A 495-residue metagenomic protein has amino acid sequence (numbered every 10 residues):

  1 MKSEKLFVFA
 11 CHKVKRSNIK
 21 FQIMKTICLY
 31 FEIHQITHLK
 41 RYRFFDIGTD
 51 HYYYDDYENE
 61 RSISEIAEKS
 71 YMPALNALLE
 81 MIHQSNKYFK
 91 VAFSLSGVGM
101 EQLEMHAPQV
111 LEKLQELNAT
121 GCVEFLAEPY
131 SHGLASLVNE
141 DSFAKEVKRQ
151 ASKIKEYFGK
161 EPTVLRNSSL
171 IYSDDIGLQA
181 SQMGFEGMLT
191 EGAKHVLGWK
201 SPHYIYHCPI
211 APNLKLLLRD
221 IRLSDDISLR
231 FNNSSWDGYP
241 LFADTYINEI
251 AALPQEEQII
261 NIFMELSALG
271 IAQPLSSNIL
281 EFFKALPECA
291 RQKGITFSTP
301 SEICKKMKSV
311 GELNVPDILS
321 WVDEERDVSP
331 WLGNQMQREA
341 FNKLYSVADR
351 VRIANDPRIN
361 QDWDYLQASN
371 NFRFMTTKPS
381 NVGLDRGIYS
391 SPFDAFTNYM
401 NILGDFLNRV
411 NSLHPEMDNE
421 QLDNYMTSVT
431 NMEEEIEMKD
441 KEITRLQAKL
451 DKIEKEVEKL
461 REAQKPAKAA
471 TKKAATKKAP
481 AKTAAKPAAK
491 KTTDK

Functional and structural regions predicted by a protein language model:
K25-K69, Y204-L214, N233-W236, N248-A448 (+1 more regions): Active-site and substrate-binding clefts of carbohydrate-active enzymes
T26-F31, T37-N139, T163-R166, E186-E191 (+1 more regions): Short, well-structured secondary-structure segments
L75-L79, L111-Q115, A144-I154, G177 (+3 more regions): Generic structural signal for well-ordered alpha-helices, preferentially at hydrophobic/aromatic core positions
V110-A127, K145-K148, K160, S181-P202 (+1 more regions): Acidic, His- and aromatic-enriched active-site or binding-groove loops in soluble protein domains that engage sugars
S136-V138, V196-Y204, D226-I227, S309: Short, charged, surface-exposed secondary-structure boundary motifs
S142-S169, N248-F263: CE4/NodB-like, metal-dependent polysaccharide N-deacetylase domain that modifies extracellular/periplasmic N-acetylated
K455, K459-K495: Intrinsically disordered, polybasic Lys/Arg-rich low-complexity tracts
